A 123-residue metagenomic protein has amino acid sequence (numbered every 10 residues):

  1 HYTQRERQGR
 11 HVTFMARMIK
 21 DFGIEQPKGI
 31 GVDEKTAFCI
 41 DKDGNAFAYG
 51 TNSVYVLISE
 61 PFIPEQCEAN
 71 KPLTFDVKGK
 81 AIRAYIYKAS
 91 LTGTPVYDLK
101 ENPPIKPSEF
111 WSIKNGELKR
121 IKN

Functional and structural regions predicted by a protein language model:
H1-N123: C-terminal and late-domain segments of enzyme folds
